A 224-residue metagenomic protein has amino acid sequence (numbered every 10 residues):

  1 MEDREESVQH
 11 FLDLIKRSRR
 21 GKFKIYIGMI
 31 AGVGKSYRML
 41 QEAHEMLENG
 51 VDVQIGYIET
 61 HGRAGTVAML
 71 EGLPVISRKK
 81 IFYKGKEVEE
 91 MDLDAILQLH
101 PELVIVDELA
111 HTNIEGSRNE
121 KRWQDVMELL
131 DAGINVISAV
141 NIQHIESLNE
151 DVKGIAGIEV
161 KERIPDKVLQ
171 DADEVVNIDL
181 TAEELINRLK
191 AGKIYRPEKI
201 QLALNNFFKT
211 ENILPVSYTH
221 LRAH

Functional and structural regions predicted by a protein language model:
S7-S18: Pre-Walker A adenine-sensing motif
K24-M91: Conserved P-loop
E90-Q98: Conserved alpha-helical scaffold flanking the Walker A/P-loop in AAA+ ATPase domains
H100-L103, A132-I137: Loop/turn-to-beta-strand initiation segments
E108: Walker B catalytic acidic pair
T112-R122, L148-E150: Conserved ATPase-coupling elements of RecA-like P-loop NTPase cores
S138-Q201, N206: Internal gly/pro-rich beta-alpha loop/helix module that stabilizes soluble enzyme cofactors or their anionic handles
T219-H224: Conserved small/polar residues in nucleotide/adenosyl-binding loops
